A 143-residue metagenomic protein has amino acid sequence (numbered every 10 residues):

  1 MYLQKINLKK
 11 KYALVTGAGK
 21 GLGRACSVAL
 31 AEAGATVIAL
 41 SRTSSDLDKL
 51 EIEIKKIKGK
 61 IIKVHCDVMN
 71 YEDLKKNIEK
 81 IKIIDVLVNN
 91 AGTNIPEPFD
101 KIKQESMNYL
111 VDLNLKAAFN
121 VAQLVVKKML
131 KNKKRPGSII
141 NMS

Functional and structural regions predicted by a protein language model:
M1-Y12: Flexible N-terminal pre-Rossmann segment of NAD(P)-dependent oxidoreductases
K11, G59, I83-I84, M129-S143: Active-site loop of short-chain dehydrogenase/reductase
Y12, G19-G21: Conserved glycine-rich cofactor-binding loop
A35-K49: Conserved glycine-rich Rossmann-like NAD(P)H-binding loop of the short-chain dehydrogenase/reductase
S45, V64-K76, Q104: The beta1-alpha1 cofactor-binding region of Rossmann-like NAD(H)/NADP(H)-dependent oxidoreductases
P98-F99, K103-V111: Substrate-binding pocket helix/loop in short-chain dehydrogenase/reductase
A122-Q123: A short, exposed helix-loop element centered on a Lys and neighboring polar residues
